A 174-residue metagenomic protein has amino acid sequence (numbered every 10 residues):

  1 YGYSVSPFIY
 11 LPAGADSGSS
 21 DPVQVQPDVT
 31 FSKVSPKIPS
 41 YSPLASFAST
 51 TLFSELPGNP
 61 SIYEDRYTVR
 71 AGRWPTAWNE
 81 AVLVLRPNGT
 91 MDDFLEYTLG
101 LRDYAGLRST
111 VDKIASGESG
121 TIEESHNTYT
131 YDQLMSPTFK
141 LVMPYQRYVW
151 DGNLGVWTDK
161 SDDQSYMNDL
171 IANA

Functional and structural regions predicted by a protein language model:
Y1-A174: Basic-flanked hydrophobic alpha-helices used for secretion and membrane insertion
